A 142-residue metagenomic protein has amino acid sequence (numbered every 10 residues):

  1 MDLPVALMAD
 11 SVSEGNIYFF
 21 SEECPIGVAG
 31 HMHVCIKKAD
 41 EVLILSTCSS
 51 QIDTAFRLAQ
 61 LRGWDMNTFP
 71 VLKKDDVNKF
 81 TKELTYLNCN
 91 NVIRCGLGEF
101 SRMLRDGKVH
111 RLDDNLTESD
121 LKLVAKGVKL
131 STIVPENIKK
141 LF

Functional and structural regions predicted by a protein language model:
M1-S11: Mixed-charge, Lys/Arg-rich low-complexity intrinsically disordered regions
M8-D10, D40, V77-F80: Short, surface-exposed loop and linker segments with low hydrophobicity and enrichment for Pro/Ser/Thr
I26-L72: Compact nucleic-acid interaction/catalytic patches
N67-F142: C-terminal terminal-subdomain/extension
